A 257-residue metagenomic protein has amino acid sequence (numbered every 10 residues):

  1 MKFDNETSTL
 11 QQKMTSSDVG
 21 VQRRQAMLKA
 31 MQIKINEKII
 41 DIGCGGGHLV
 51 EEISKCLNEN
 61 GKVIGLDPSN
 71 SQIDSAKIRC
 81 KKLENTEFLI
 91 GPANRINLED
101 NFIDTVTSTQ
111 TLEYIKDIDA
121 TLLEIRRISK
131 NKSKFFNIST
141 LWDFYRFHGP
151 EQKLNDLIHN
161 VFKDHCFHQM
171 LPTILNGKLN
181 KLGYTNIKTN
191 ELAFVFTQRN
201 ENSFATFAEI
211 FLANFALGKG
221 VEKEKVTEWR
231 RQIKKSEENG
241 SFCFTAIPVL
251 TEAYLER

Functional and structural regions predicted by a protein language model:
M1-E37, H48-E52, C56, S71-S75 (+1 more regions): Conserved class I S-adenosyl-L-methionine
K2-T9, K13, K188-F242: C-terminal helical/coil "lid" or tail adjacent to the Rossmann-like core of SAM-dependent
I40-I42, G46-R95: Class I SAM-dependent methyltransferase SAM/SAH-binding core
E59-N60, S129-K134: Short glycine-dipeptide loop
N94-T105: A short acidic, Gly/Pro-enriched loop at the edge of an enzyme's catalytic core that lines a small-molecule cofactor
D104-D117: A short SAM/SAH-binding and catalytic strip from SAM-dependent methyltransferases
D119-N131: A short glycine-rich, Lys/Arg-flanked "PGG" loop and its adjoining helix->strand segment in the class I
K134-N200: Conserved catalytic/acceptor-binding region of the Class I
